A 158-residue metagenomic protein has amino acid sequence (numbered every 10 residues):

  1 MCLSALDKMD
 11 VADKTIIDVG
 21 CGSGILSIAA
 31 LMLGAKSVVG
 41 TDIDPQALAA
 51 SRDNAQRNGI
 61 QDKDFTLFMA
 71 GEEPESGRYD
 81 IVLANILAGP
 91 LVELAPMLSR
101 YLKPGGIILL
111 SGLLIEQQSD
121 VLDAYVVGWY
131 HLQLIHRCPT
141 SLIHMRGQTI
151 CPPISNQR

Functional and structural regions predicted by a protein language model:
M1-A70: Conserved SAM/SAH cofactor-binding pocket of Class I
Q46-A50, P90, Q117: Conserved short alpha-helix immediately C-terminal to the canonical SAM/SAH-binding motif I of Rossmann-like
R57-D62, R100, G128-Y130: Short helix-capping segments at alpha-helix termini
E72-I81: A short acidic, Gly/Pro-enriched loop at the edge of an enzyme's catalytic core that lines a small-molecule cofactor
I81-E93: A short SAM/SAH-binding and catalytic strip from SAM-dependent methyltransferases
V92-I107: A short glycine-rich, Lys/Arg-flanked "PGG" loop and its adjoining helix->strand segment in the class I
L114-R158: Active-site capping/gating segments
